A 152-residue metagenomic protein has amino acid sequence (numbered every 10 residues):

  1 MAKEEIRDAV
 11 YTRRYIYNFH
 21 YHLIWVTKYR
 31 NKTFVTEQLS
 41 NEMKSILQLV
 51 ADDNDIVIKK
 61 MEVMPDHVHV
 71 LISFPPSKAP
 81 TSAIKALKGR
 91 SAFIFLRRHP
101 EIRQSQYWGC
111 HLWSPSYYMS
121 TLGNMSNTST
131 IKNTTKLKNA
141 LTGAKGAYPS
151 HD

Functional and structural regions predicted by a protein language model:
M1-D152: Basic nucleic-acid-binding interfaces
